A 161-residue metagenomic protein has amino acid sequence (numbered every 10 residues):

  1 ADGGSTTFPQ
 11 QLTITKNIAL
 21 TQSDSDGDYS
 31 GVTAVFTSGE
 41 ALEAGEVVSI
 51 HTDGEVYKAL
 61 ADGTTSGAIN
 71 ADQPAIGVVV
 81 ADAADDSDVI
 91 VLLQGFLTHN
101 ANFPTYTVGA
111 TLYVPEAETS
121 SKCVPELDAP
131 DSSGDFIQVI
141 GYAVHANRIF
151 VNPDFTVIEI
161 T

Functional and structural regions predicted by a protein language model:
A1-I14: Beta-strand-rich receptor-binding modules of extracellular spikes/adhesins
K16-T161: Glycine-anchored, exposed beta-strand/edge motif detector
